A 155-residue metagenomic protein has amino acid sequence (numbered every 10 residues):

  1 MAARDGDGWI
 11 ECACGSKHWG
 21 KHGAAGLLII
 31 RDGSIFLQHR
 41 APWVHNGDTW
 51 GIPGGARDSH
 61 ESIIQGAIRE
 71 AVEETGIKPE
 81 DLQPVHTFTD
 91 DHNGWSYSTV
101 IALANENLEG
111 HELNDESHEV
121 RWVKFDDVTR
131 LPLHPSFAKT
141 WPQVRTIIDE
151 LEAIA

Functional and structural regions predicted by a protein language model:
M1-G26: Acidic, metal-coordinating catalytic segment for phosphate/diphosphate chemistry, firing primarily on the Nudix
W19-G20, I35, T49, V120: A residue-level structural signature of the nucleotidyltransferase/glycosyltransferase Rossmann-like core
W19-H22, I30, V44-H45, H92-W95 (+1 more regions): A generic fold-level signal
G20-K21, D48, W141-V144: Glycine-rich, flexible loop segments associated with nucleotide phosphate handling
G23-A25, G33, Y97-S98, H118: Change "...and in nucleic-acid phosphodiester-cleaving endonucleases..." to "...and in nucleic-acid processing enzymes
L28, F36, T99-I101: Ordered hydrophobic segments in well-structured contexts
I30-E73: Conserved Nudix-box catalytic region and its N-terminal flanking loop in Nudix hydrolases and closely related
G55-I147, L151-A155: Unchanged
